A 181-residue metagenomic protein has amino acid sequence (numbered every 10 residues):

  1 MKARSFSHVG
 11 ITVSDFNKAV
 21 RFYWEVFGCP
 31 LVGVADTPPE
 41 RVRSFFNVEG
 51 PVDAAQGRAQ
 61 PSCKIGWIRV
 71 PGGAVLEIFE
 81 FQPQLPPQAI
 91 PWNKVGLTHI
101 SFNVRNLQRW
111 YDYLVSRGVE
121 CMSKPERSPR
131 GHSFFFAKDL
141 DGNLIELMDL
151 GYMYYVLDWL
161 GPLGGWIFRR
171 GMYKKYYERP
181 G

Functional and structural regions predicted by a protein language model:
K2, I11, V34, F102 (+1 more regions): Vicinal oxygen chelate
A3, V26, K94, G118-V119: Alpha-helix termination/capping residues and helix-transition junctions
F6-S14, S62-A74, Q88-Y113, S133-K138 (+1 more regions): Vicinal oxygen chelate
T12-G72: Core segments of cupin and vicinal oxygen chelate
D36-P39, L85, S128: Residue-level detector of flexible, active-site-proximal loop/helix-junction positions within diverse enzyme catalytic
V42, Q84-A89, Y155-V156: A short, acidic/glycine-rich surface segment
A74, Q84, G151-M153: Short loop/turn segments at secondary-structure transitions that flank enzyme active sites
I78-E80: Helix-adjacent hinge/juxtasegments
